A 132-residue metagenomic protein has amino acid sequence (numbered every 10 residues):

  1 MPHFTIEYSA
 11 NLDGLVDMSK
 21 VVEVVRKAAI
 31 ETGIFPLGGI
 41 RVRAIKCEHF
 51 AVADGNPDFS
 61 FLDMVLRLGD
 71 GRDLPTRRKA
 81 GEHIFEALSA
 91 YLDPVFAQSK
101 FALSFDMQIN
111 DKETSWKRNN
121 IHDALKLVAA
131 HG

Functional and structural regions predicted by a protein language model:
M1, V16, G38-R67: Short edge beta-strands and adjacent turn/loop segments
M1-Y8, H131-G132: N-terminal, Lys/Arg- and Ser/Thr-rich interaction peptides
A10-N11, K46-F50, M107-T114: Short, internal active-site loops enriched in acidic
D17-E23: Alpha-helical assembly-interface signal, strongest on the long, hydrophobic N-terminal helix that forms
I40-V42, D93-K112: A short amphipathic beta-strand at an alpha->beta junction
D54-V95: Mid-chain, well-packed structural core segment of small domains
E113-G132: Short, low-complexity, polybasic intrinsically disordered segments
